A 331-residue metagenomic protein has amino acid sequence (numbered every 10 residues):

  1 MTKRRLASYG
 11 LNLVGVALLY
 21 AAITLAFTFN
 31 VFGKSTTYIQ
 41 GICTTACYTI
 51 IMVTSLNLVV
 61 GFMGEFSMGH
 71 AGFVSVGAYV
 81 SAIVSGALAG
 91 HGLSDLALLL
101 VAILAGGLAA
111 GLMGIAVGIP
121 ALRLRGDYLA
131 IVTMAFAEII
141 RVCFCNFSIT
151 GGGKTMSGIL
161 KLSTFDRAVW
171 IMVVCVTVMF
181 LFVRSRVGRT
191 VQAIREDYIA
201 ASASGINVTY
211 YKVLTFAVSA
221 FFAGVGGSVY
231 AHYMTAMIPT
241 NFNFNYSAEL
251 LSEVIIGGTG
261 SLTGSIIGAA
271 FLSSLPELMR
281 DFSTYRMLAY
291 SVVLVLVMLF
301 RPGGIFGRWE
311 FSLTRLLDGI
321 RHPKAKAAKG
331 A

Functional and structural regions predicted by a protein language model:
M1-A331: Transmembrane alpha-helices and adjacent helix-loop boundaries
